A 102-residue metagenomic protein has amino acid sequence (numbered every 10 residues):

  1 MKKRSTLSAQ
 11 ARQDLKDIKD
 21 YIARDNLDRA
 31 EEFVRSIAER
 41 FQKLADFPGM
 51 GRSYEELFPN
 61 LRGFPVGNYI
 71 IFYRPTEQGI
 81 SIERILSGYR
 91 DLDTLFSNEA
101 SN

Functional and structural regions predicted by a protein language model:
M1-L61, N102: Basic, Lys/Arg-enriched alpha-helical interface segments
T6, P65, S81: Conserved beta-strand segments that form the floor/walls of ligand-binding pockets within enzyme and binding domains
M50, V66, S87: Short glycine-rich loop/turn motifs that provide flexible caps or phosphate-binding loops at active sites
N60-G63, I71: A beta-hairpin/wing motif
Y69, R74-N102: Enriched for short, Lys/Arg-rich terminal
